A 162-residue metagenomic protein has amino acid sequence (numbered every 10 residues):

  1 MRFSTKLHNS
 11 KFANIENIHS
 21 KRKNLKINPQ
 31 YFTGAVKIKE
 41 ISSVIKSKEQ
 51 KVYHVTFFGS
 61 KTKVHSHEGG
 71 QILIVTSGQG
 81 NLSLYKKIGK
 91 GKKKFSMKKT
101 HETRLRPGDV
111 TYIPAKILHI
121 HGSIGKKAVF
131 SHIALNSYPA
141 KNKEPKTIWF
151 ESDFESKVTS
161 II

Functional and structural regions predicted by a protein language model:
M1-E49, K63, T147-I162: A short, N-terminal "cap"/entry segment at the start of jelly-roll beta-barrel domains of the cupin/DSBH fold
I38-E40, V52-T56, I72, E102 (+2 more regions): Conserved hydrophobic/aromatic beta-strand scaffold that supports enzyme active sites
K51-I72, I88: Conserved short histidine dyad/triad with adjacent acidic residue
H54, S66, L84-K86, S123 (+1 more regions): Residue-level recognition of conserved beta-strand positions in structured domain cores
S60-K63, G78-L84: Short beta-strand segments in beta-sandwich/barrel cores
I72, K87-K116: Short acidic-glycine-tyrosine-enriched beta hairpin
E102-P145: Ligand-binding loop in jelly-roll beta-barrel domains
